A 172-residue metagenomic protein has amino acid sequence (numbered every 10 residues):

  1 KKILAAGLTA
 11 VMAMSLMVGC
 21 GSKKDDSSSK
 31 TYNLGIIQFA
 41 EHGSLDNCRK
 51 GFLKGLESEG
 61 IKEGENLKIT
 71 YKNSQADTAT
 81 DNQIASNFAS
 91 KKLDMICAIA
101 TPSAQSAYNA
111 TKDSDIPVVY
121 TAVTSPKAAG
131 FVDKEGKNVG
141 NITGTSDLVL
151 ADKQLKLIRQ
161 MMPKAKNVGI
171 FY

Functional and structural regions predicted by a protein language model:
K1: Glycine-rich phosphate/adenylate-binding loop
L4-L8, G21-Y172: Short hydrophobic alpha-helices and adjacent helix-cap/hinge residues
T9-M14: Core hydrophobic alpha-helical transmembrane segments of single-pass membrane proteins
S15-G19: C-terminal motif of bacterial Sec signal peptides marking the signal peptidase cleavage site
